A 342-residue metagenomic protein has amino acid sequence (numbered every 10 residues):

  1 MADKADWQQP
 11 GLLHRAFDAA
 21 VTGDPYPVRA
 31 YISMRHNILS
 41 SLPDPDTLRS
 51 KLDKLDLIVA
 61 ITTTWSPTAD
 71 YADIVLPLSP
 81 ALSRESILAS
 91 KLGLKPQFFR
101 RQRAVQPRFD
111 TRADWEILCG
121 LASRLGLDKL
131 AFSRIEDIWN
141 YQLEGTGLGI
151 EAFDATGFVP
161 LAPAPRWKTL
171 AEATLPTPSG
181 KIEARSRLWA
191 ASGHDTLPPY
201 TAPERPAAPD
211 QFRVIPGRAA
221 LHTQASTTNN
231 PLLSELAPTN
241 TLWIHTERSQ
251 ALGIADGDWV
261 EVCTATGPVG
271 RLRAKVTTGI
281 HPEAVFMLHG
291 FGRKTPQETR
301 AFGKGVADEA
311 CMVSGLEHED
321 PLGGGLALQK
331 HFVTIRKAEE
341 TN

Functional and structural regions predicted by a protein language model:
M1-D70, P80-L88, T156-L252: Extended redox/cofactor-interaction regions of prokaryotic respiratory oxidoreductases
D24-P25, K91-G93, A265-V269: Short, charged helix-to-loop "capping" segments that act as catalytic/coupling loops
P25, L94-Q97, T196-P209, V276 (+1 more regions): Short flexible/disordered coil segments
D73: Catalytic, metal-anchored helix/loop core of enzyme active sites in primary metabolism
L76-P77, D308: Catalytic alpha/beta core of large soluble enzyme barrels
L78, L94-Q97, R101, G147-L148 (+1 more regions): Alpha-helix boundary/capping detector
L82-P107, I117-A122: Glycine/threonine-rich phosphate-binding loop and adjacent beta-strand/alpha-helix elements that clamp
A104, R108-L161, T227-W243, R248-N342: Long, contiguous, secondary-structure-rich segments that constitute the structural scaffold of globular domains
